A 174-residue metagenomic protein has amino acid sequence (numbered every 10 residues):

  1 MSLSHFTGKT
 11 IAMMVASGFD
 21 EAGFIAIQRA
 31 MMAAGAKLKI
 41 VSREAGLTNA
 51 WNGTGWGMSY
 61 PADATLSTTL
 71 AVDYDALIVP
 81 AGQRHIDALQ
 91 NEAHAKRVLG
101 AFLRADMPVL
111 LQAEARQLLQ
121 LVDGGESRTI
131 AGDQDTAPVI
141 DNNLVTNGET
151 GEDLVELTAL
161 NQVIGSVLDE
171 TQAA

Functional and structural regions predicted by a protein language model:
S2-L47, T54, M58-L110, E114-A174: Active-site-adjacent pocket-lining segments in enzyme domains
